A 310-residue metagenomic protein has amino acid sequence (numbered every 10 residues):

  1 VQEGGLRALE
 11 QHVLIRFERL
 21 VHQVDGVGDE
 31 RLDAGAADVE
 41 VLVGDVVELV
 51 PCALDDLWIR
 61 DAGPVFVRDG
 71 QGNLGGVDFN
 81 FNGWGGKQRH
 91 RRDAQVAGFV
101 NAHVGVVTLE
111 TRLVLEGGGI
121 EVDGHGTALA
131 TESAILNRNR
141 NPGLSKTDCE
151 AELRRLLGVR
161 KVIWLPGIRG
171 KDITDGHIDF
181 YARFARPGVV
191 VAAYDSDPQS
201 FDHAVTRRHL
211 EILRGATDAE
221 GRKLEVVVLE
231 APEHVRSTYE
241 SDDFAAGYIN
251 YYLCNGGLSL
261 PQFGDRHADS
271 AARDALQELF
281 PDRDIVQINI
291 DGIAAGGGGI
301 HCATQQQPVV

Functional and structural regions predicted by a protein language model:
V1, L6, V13-I15, V21-V27 (+1 more regions): Hydrophobic alpha-helical signal/anchor motif
R16, G28-R31, G35-V310: The feature marks the mature, well-folded catalytic cores of soluble enzymes
